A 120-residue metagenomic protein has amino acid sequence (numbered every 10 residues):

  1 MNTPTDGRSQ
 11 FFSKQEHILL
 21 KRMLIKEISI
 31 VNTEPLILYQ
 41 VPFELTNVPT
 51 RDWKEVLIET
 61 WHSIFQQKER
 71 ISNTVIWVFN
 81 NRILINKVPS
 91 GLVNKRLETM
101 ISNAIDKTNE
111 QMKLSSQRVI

Functional and structural regions predicted by a protein language model:
N2-I120: Structured alpha/beta or helical-core interaction and ligand-binding surfaces enriched in interleaved
